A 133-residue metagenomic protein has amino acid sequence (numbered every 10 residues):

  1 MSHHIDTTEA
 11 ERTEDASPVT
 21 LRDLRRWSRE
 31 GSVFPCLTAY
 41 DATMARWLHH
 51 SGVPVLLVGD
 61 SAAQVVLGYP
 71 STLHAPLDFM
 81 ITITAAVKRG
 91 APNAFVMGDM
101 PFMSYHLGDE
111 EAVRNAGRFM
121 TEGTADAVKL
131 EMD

Functional and structural regions predicted by a protein language model:
M1-T38: N-terminal amphipathic alpha-helix/helix-capping segment at the start of soluble metabolic enzymes
M44-S51, V55, V66-D133: Active-site beta->alpha loop and helix N-cap motifs at the rims of alpha/beta catalytic domains
L56-D60: Non-cysteine beta-strand/loop elements that form the S-adenosyl-L-methionine
A63: Short glycine/proline-enriched, acidic/aromatic patches that form the donor-sugar handling elements
